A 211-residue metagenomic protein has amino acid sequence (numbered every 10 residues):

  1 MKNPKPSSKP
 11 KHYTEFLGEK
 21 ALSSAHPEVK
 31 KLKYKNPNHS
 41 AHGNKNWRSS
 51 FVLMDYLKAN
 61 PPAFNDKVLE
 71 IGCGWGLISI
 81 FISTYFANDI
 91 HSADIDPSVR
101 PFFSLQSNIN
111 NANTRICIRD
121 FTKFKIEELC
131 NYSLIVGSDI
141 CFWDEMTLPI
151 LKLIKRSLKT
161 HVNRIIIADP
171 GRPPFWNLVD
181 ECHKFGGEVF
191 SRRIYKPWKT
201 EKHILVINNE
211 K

Functional and structural regions predicted by a protein language model:
M1-K211: S-adenosylmethionine-dependent methyltransferases
